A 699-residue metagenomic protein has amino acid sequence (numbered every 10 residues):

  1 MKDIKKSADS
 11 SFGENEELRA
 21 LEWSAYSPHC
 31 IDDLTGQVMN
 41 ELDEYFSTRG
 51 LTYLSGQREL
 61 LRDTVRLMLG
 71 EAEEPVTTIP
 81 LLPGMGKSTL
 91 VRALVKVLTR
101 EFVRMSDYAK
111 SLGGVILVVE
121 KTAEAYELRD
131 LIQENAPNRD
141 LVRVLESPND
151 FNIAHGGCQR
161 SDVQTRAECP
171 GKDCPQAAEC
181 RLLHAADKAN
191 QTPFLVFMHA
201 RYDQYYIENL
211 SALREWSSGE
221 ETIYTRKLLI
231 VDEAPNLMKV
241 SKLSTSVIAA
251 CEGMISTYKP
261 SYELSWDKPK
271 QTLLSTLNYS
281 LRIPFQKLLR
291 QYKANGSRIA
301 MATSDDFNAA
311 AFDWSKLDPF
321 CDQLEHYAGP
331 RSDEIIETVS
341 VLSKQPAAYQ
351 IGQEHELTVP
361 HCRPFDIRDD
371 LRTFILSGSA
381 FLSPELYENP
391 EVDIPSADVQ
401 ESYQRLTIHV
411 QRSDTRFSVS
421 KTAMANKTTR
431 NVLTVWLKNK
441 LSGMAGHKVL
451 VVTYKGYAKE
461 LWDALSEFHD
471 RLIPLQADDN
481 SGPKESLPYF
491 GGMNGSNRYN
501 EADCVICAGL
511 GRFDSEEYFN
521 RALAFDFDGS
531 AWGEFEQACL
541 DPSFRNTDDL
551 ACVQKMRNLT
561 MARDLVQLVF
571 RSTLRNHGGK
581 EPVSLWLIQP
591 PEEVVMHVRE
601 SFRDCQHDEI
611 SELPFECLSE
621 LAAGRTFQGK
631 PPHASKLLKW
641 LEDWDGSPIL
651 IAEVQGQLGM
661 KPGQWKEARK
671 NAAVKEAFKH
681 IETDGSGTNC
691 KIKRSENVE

Functional and structural regions predicted by a protein language model:
K2-E699: ASCE RecA-like P-loop NTPase motor cores that couple ATP hydrolysis to mechanical translocation on nucleic acids
